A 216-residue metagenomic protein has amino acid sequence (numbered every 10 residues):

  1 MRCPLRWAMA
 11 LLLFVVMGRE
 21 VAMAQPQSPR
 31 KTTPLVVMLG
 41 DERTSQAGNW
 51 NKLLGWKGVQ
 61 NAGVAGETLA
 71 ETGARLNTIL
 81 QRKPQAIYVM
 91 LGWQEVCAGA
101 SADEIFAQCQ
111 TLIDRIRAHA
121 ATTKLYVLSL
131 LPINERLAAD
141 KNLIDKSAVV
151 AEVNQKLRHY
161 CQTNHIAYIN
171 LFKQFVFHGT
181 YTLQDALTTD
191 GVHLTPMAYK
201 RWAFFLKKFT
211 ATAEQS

Functional and structural regions predicted by a protein language model:
M1, R43, H193-T195: Intrinsically disordered, low-complexity regions enriched in Ser/Pro/Gly/Gln/His and often acidic
M1-M9, G18: Bacterial N-terminal signal peptides that target proteins for export
P4, N49, T68, N170-L171: Secondary-structure junction/capping motif
W7, V21-A22, Q110: Compositionally biased, intrinsically disordered low-complexity regions
M9-L11, M23, A121, T212: Intrinsic disorder/low-complexity segments
F14, E20-A86, T182: Serine-esterase "nucleophile elbow" of acetyl-processing enzymes
N51-G58, G73-S216: Alpha-helical cap/lid subdomain in secreted, periplasmic, or secretory-pathway luminal O-acyl-processing enzymes
